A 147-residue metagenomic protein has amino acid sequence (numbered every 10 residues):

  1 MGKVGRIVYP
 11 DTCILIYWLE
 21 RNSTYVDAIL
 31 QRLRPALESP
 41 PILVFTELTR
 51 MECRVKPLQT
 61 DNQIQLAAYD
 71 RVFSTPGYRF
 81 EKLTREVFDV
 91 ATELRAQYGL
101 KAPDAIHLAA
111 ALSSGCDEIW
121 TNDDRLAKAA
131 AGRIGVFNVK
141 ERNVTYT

Functional and structural regions predicted by a protein language model:
M1-F45, L58-A67, N138-T147: Short, well-structured N-terminal submotif of metal-dependent ribonuclease cores
M1-I7, P35, R79, L108-T147: Acidic, PIN/NYN-like endoribonuclease modules and their adjacent C-terminal/linker elements
I14, T49, V87, H107 (+1 more regions): Alpha-helix capping/helix-boundary segments
R21, T49, T75-Q97: Acidic catalytic patch
V26, R50, L66-Y69, F88: A general structural signal for well-ordered alpha-helical segments in protein cores
T60-E81: Helix-adjacent hinge/juxtasegments
